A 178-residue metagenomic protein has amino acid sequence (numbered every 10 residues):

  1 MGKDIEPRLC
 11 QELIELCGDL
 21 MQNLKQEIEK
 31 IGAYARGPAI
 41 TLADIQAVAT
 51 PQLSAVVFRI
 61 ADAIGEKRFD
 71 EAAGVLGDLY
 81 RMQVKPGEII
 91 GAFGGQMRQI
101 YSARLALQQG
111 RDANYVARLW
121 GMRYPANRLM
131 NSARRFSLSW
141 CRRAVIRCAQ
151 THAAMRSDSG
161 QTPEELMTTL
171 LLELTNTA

Functional and structural regions predicted by a protein language model:
M1-A178: Conserved beta/loop motifs at nucleotide-recognition and modification sites
